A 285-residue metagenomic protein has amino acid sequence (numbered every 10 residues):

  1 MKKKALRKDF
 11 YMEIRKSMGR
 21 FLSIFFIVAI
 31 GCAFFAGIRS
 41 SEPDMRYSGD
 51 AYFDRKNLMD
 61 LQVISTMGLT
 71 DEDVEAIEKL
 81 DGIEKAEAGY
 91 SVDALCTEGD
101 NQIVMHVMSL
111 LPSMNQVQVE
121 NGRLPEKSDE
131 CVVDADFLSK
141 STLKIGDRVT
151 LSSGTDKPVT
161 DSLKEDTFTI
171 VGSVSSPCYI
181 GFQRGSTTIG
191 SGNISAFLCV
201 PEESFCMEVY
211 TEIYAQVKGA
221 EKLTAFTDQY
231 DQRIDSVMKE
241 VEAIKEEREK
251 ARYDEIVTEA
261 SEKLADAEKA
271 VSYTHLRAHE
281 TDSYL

Functional and structural regions predicted by a protein language model:
M1-A36: N-terminal Sec/SRP start-transfer signal
P43-S283: Basic-flanked hydrophobic alpha-helices used for secretion and membrane insertion
